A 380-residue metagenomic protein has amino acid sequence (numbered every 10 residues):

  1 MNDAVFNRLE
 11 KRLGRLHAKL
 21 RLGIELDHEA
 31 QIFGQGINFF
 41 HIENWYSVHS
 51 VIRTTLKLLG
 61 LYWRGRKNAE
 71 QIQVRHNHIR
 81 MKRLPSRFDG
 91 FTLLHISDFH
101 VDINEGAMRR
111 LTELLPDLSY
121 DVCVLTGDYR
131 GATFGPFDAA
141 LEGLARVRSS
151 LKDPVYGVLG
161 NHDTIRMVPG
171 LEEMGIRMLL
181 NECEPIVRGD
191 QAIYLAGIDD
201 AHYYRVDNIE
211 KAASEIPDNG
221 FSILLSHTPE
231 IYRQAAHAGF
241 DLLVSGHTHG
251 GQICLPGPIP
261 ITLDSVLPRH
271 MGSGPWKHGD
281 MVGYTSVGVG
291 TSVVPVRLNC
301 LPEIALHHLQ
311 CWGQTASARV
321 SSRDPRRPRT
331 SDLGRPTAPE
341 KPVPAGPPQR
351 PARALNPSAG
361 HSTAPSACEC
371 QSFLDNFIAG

Functional and structural regions predicted by a protein language model:
M1-V74, Q314-V320, R326-V343, H361-T363 (+1 more regions): Non-catalytic terminal accessory segments
D3-H17, G23, I42-E142: N-terminal active-site segment of His-dependent metallophosphoesterases
I72, M81-L94, E184-G197, K277-V282: Beta-strand-turn-beta hairpins that frame and shape the catalytic cleft of phosphate-ester-processing enzymes
L94-S97, C123-D128, P154-N161, L179-N181 (+3 more regions): Active-site neighborhood of phospho(di)ester-bond hydrolases with catalytic His/Asp-centered motifs
F99-N104, G131-G135, D199-Y203, F221-S222 (+1 more regions): Short, flexible loop segments at the rims of nucleotide/cofactor-binding pockets, characterized by
E105-R188: Core catalytic region of metal-dependent phosphoesterases/phosphodiesterases, especially metallo-beta-lactamase-like
E173-M174, E182, R188-S226, Y232-R233 (+3 more regions): Binuclear metal-dependent hydrolase catalytic cores centered on His/Asp/Glu-rich metal-binding motifs
P229-W312: Conserved beta-sheet core of the metallophosphoesterase superfamily
